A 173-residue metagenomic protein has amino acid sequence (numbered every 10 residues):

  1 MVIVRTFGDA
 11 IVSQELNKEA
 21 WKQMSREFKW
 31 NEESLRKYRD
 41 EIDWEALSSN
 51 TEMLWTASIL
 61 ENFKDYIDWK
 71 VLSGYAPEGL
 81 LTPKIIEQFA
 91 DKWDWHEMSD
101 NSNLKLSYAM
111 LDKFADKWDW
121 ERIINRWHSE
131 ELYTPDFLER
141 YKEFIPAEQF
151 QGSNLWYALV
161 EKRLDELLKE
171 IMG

Functional and structural regions predicted by a protein language model:
M1-G173: Alpha-helical scaffold segments
